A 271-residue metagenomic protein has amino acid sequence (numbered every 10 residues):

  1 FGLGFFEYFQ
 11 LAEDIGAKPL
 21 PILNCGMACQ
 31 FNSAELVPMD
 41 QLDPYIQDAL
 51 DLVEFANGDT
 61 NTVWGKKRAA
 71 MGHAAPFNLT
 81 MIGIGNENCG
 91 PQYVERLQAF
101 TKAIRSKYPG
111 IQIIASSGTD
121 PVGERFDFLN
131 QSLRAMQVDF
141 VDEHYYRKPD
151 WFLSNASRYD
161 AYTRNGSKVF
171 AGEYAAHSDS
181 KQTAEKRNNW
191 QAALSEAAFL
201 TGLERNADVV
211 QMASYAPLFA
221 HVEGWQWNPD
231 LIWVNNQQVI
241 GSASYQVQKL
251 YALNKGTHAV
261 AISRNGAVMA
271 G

Functional and structural regions predicted by a protein language model:
F1-I111, A115-L129, A135-M136, F152-L153: N-terminal catalytic cores of secreted or lumenal carbohydrate-active enzymes
K67, A156, N228, I262-S263: Residue-level detector of alpha-helical recognition elements and their boundaries
A69, A75, T101, N188-N189 (+2 more regions): Intrinsically disordered, low-complexity segments enriched in polar/charged residues with Gly/Pro, especially when
A74-M81, N188-A192, I240, G271: Secondary-structure capping and boundary motifs in well-ordered enzyme cores
K102-R105, P109-Q112, N130-K255: Catalytic-core region of carbohydrate-active enzymes that cleave or remodel glycosidic bonds
G118, Y146, S263: Histidine- and/or cysteine-centered catalytic micro-motif in compact active-site loops
T257-G271: Surface beta-strand/loop "capping" patches
